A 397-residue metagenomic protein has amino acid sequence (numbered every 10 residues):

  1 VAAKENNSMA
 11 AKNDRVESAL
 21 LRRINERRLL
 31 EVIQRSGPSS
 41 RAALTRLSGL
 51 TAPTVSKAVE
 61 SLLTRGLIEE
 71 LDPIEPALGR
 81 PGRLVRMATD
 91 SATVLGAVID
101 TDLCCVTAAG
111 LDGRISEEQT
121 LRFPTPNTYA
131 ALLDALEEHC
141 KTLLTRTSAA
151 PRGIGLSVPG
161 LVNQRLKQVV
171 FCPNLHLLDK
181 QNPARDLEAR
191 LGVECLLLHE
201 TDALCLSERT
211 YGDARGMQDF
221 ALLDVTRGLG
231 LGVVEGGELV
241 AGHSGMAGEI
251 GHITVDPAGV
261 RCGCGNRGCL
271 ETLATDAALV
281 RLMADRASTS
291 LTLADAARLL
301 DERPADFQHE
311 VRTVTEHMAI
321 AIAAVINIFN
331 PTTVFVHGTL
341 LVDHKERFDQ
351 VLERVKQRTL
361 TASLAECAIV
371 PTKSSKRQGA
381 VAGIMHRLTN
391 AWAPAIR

Functional and structural regions predicted by a protein language model:
A2-P73, A77-A150, A258, L270-R397: ATP-binding/phosphotransfer module of carbohydrate and carboxylate kinases, centering on a glycine-rich
E70-V94, C195-F220: Conserved phosphate-binding catalytic cores of ATP/NTP-utilizing and phosphoryl-transfer enzymes
V94-V98, V106, P151-G155, F220-D224 (+1 more regions): Short glycine-aspartate micro-motif
T101, A203, R227: Short, glycine/acidic-enriched loop or turn micro-motifs at the edges of active sites
G110, Q164, V234: Short, acidic, Ser/Thr-enriched surface-loop or helix-capping motifs
I115-D219, K345-Q357: Glycine-rich phosphate-binding loop and adjoining helix at the ATP-binding site of ATP-dependent phosphoryl-transfer
V158, V225-R227, D276, G338-T339: Short secondary-structure boundary segments
M217-L273: Glycine-rich phosphate-binding loop of actin/hexokinase-like ATP-binding domains
